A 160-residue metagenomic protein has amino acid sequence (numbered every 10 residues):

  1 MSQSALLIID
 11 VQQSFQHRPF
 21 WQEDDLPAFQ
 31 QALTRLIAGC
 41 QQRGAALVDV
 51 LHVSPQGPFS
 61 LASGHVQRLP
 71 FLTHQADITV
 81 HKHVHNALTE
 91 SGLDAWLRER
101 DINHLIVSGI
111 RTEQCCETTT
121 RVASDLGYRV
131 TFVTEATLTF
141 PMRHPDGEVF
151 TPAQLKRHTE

Functional and structural regions predicted by a protein language model:
M1, L7-Q12: Extracytoplasmic cell-surface/polysaccharide-interacting catalytic and binding patches
S2-A5, Q31-A38, S60-E160: Active-site-adjacent betaalpha module
I8-I9, A46-H52, V133: Short beta-strand segments at enzyme active-site cores
V11-Q12, L26, R43-A45, R68-L69 (+1 more regions): Short, flexible segments with low predicted structural confidence
S14-R18: Short acidic, Gly/Ser-rich segments with clustered Asp/Glu that frequently serve as metal-coordination loops in enzyme
P19-Q22, V53, L105: Short, basic, glycine/proline-bearing loop/turn elements
P19-V48: A short alpha/beta connector and helix-capping loop motif
S54-P58: Glycine-rich, proline-tolerant flexible connector loops at the mouths of alpha/beta enzymes
